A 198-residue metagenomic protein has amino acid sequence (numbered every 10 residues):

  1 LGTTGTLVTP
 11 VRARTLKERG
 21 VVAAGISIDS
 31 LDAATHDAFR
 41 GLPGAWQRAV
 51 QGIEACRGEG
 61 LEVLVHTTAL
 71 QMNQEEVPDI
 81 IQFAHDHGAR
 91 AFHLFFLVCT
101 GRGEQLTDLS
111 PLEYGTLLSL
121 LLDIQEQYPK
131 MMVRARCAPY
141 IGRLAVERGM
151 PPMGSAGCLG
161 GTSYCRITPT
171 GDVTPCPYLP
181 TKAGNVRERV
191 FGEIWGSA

Functional and structural regions predicted by a protein language model:
L1-V98: Radical SAM/AdoMet-radical enzyme domain recognition
H36, E76, E104-Q105, L144-E147 (+1 more regions): Short, well-ordered secondary-structure micro-motifs
C99-T100, P139-R143, Y164: Short, catalytically relevant binding-site loops at active-site mouths
G103-L112: Nucleotide-sugar-dependent glycosyltransferase catalytic core
L112-E147, D172-A198: C-terminal accessory region of radical SAM enzymes
E147-A156: Short, basic/aromatic recognition patches
C158-T162, P180: Short, small/polar residue-rich loop motifs at catalytic or cofactor-binding pockets
I167-T168: Short, acidic, Ser/Thr-enriched surface-loop or helix-capping motifs
